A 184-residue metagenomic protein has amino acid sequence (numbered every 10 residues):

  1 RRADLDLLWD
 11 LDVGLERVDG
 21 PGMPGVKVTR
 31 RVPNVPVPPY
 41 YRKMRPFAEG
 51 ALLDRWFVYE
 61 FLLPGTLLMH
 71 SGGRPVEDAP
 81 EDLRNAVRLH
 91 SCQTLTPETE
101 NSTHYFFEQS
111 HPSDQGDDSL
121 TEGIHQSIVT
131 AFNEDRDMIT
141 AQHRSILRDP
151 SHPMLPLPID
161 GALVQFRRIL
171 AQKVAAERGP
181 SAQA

Functional and structural regions predicted by a protein language model:
R1-A184: C-terminal catalytic domain of Rieske-type non-heme iron oxygenases
